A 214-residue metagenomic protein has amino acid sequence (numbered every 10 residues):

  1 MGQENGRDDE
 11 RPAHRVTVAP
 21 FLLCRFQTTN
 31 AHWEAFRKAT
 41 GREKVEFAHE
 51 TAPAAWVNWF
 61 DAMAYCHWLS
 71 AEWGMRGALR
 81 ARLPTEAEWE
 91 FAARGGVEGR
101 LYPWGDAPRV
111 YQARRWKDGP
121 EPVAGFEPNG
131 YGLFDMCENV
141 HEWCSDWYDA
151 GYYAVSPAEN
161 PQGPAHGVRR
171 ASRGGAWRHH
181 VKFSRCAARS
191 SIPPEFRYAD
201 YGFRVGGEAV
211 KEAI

Functional and structural regions predicted by a protein language model:
G2-G6, E43-S190, P194-A199, G206 (+1 more regions): Functional-site microenvironments in short loops/helix caps that host divalent-cation chemistry
D8-R11: C-terminal, low-complexity/hydrophilic appendages and adjacent surface loops of extracellular/periplasmic anionic
R15-P20: A short N-terminal beta-strand-loop micro-motif at the entrance of redox/enzyme domains
F21, T28, E34-E43, L69-R76: Short capping motifs at secondary-structure boundaries
L23-F26, N160-Q162: Short, mixed-charge, low-aromatic patches
